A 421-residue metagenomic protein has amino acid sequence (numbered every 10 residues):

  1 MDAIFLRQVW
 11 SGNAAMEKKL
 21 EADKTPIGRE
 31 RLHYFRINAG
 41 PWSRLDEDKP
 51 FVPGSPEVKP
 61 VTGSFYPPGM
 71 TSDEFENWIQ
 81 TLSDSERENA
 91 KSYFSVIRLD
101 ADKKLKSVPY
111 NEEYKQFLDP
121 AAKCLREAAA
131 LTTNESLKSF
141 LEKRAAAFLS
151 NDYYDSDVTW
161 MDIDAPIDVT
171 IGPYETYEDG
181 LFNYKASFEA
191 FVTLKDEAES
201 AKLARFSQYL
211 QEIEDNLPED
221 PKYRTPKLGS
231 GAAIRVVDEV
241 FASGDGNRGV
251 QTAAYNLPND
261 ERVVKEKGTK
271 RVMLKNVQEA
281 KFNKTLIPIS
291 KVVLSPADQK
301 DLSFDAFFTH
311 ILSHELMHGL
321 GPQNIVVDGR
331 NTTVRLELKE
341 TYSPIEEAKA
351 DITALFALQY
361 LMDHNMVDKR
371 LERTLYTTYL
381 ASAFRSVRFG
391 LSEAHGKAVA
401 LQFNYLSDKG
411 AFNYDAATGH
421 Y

Functional and structural regions predicted by a protein language model:
M1-A130, S136-F140: N-terminal helix-rich structural modules
M1-I4, C124, A128-L131, R144-A147 (+3 more regions): Structured segments of extracytoplasmic/periplasmic soluble domains in secreted or envelope-associated proteins
A3-I4, Q8-T25, R29, E279-I289 (+2 more regions): Zinc-dependent metallohydrolase catalytic domains
R87-L105, E112-D119, T170, Y174-A190 (+1 more regions): Short, compositionally biased low-complexity segments
Y110-S303: Contiguous, non-catalytic segments that form substrate-binding/exosite surfaces or channel walls
A121-C124, L137-F140, F308, L312 (+2 more regions): General structural feature for long, well-ordered alpha-helical segments within catalytic domains of soluble enzymes
S313, M317-G321: Short active-site segment of divalent metal-dependent hydrolases/proteases that encodes the spacing between
